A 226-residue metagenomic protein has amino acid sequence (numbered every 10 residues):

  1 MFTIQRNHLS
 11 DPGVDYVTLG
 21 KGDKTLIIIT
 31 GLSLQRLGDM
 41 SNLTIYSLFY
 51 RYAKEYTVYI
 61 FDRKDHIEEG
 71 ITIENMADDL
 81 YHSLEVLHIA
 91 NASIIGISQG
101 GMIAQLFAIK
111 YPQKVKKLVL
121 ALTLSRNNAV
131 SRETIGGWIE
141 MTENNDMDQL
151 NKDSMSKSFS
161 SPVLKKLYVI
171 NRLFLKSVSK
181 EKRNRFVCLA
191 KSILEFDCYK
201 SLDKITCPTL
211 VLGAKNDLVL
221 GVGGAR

Functional and structural regions predicted by a protein language model:
H8-I67: Conserved HGGG/HGGXW glycine-rich cap/lid loop of the alpha/beta-hydrolase fold
E74-S93: Conserved acidic catalytic loop of the alpha/beta-hydrolase fold
I94-G96, A121: Short beta-strand immediately N-terminal to the catalytic nucleophile in serine-hydrolase-like folds
G96-G100, A104: Gly/Ala-rich beta-loop-alpha elbow adjacent to hydrolase catalytic centers
M102, I109, V115-N145: Flexible "cap/lid" loop of the alpha/beta hydrolase fold
A129-R132, D148-S201: Conserved alpha/beta-hydrolase catalytic His-Asp/Glu region
I205, V211-G213, D217: Short beta-strand/loop motif that positions the catalytic acidic residue of the alpha/beta-hydrolase fold
L218-G224: Conserved alpha/beta-hydrolase "acid-adjacent" motif
